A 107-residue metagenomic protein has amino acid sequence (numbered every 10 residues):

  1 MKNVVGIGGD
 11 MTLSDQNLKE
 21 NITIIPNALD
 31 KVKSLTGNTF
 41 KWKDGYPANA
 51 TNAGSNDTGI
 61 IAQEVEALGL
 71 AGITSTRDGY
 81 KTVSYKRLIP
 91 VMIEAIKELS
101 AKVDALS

Functional and structural regions predicted by a protein language model:
M1-Y85, K102-L106: C-terminal intramolecular chaperone/autoprocessing and neck/assembly modules of extracellular spikes and adhesins
I89, I93-S107: Long amphipathic alpha-helical coiled-coil
